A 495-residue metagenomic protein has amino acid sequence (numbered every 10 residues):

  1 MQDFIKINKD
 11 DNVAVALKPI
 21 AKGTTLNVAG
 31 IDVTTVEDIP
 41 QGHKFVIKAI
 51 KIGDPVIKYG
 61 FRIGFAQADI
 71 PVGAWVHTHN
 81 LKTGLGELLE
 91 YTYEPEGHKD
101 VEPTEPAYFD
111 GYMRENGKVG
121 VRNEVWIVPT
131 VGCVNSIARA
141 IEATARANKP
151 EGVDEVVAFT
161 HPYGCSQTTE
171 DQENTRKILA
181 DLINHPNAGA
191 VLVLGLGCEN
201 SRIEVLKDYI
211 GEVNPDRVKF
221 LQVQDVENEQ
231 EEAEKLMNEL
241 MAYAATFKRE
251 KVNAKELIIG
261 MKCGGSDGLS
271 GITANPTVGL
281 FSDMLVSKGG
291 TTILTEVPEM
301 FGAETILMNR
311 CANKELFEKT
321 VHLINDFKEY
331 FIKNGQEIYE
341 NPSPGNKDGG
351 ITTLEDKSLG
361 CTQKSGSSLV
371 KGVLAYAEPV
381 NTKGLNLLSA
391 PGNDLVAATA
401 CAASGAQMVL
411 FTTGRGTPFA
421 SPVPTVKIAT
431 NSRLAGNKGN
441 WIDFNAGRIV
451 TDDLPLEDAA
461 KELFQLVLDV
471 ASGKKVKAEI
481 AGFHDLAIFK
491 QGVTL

Functional and structural regions predicted by a protein language model:
M1-M408, R415-P418, V423-L495: Metallocofactor- and cofactor-centric catalytic cores in central/energy metabolism, strongly enriched
